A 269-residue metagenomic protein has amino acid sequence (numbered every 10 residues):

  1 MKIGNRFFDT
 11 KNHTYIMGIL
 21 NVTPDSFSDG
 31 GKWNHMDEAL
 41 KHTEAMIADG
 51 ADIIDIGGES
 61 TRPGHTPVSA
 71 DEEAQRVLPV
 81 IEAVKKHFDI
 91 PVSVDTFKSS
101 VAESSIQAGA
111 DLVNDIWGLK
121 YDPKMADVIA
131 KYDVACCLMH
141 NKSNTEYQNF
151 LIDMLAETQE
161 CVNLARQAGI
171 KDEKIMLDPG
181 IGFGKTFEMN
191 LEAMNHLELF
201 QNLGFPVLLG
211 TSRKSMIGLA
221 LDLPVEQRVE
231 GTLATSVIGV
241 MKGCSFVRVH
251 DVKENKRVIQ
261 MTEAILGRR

Functional and structural regions predicted by a protein language model:
M1-T23, R166-I170, E263-R269: N-terminal amphipathic alpha-helix/helix-capping segment at the start of soluble metabolic enzymes
I3-N5, S28-D37, K41-H42, T61-A83 (+6 more regions): Active-site-adjacent loop and "lid" segments of alpha/beta metabolic enzymes
I19, G57-E59, F97: Acidic/polar N-terminal loop/beta-strand segments that form early-domain functional surfaces
L20, G50, V113: Conserved hydrophobic/aromatic pocket- or pore-lining residues that grip, position, or stack substrates in active sites
K41-G57: Catalytic domains of carbohydrate-active enzymes, especially glycoside hydrolases
A48, K171-D172: Glycine-rich phosphate/diphosphate-binding loops that line cofactor/substrate pockets in enzymes
G180: Conserved Motif II region of HX4D acyltransferases
